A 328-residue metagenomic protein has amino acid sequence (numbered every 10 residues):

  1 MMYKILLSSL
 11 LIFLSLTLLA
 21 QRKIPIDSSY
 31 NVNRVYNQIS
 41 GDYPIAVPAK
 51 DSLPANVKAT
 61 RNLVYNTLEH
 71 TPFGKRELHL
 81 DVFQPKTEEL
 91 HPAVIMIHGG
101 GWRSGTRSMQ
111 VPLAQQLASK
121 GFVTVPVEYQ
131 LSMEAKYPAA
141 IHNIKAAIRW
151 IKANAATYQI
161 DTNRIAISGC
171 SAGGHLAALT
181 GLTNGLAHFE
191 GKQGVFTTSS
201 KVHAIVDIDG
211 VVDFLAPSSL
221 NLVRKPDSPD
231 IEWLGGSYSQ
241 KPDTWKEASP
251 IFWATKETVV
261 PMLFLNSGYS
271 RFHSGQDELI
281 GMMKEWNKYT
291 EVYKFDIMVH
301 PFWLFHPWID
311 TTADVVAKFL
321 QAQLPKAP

Functional and structural regions predicted by a protein language model:
M1-K23, S28: Bacterial Sec-dependent N-terminal signal peptides
Q21-P328: Alpha/beta-hydrolase superfamily serine-hydrolase fold, recognizing
